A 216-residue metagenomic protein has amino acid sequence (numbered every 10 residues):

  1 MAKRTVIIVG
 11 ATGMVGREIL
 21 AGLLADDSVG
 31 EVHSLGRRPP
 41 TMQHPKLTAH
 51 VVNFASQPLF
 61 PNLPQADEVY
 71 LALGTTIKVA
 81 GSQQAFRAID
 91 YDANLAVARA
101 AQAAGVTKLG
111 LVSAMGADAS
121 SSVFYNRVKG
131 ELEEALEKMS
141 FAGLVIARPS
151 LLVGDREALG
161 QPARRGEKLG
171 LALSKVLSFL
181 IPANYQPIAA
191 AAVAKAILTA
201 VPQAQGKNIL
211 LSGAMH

Functional and structural regions predicted by a protein language model:
K3-S28: N-terminal Rossmann NAD(P)H-binding glycine-rich loop of SDR-like oxidoreductase domains
V6, T41, L47-A96, A100-A103 (+1 more regions): NAD(P)H-binding glycine-rich loop region in Rossmannoid oxidoreductase-like domains and their noncatalytic homologs
V9, L35, A72-L73, L109-M115 (+1 more regions): SDR active-site strand-loop-helix element
G13, P39, I77, G116: Short, glycine/serine-rich, charged loops/turns that create anion-binding and catalytic segments at active sites
A25-G30, P45, A119-H216: Oxidoreductase cofactor-interface core, primarily capturing Rossmann-like NAD(P)-dependent enzymes
H33-T41: Short, polar loop motifs at secondary-structure junctions
Q83, A88-E134, K138-A147: Conserved Rossmann-fold NAD(P)-dependent oxidoreductase catalytic core, especially the SDR/UDP-sugar
